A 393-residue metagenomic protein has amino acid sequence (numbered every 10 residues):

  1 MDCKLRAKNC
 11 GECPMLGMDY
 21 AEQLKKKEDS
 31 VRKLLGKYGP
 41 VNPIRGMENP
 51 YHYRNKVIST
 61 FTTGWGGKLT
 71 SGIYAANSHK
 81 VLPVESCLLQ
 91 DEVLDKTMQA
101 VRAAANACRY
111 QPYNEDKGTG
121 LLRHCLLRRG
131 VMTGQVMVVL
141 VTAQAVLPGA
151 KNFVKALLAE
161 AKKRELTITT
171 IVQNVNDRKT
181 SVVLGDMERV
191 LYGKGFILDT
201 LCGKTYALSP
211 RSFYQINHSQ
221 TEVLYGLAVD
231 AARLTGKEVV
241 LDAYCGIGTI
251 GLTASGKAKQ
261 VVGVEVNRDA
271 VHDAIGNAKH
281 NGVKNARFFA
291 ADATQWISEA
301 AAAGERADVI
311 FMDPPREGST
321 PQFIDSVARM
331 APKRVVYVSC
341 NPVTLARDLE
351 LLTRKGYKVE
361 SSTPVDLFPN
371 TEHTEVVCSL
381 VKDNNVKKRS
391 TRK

Functional and structural regions predicted by a protein language model:
M1-K8, M18, L241, R287 (+1 more regions): Terminal RNA-binding accessory module
M1-L16, V386-K393: Basic Arg/Gly/Lys-rich low-complexity intrinsically disordered segments
N9-N114, L127, V131-T133, V146-L147: Extended interfacial segments that mediate partner engagement and assembly in macromolecular machines
P43, K56, H124, T170 (+1 more regions): Extracellular/lumenal ectodomain signal focusing on beta-strand-rich modules and carbohydrate-recognition contexts
G72-A75, V139-V141, A274: Short, acidic/hydrophobic/Gly-rich beta-strand patch recurrent on exposed beta strands that often constitutes part
P112-T119, V240: Short helix/loop segment immediately N-terminal to the Walker
L127, G134-A143, T205-S209, V309: Short, aliphatic-rich beta-strand segments
P148-K393: Rossmann-like S-adenosyl-L-methionine
